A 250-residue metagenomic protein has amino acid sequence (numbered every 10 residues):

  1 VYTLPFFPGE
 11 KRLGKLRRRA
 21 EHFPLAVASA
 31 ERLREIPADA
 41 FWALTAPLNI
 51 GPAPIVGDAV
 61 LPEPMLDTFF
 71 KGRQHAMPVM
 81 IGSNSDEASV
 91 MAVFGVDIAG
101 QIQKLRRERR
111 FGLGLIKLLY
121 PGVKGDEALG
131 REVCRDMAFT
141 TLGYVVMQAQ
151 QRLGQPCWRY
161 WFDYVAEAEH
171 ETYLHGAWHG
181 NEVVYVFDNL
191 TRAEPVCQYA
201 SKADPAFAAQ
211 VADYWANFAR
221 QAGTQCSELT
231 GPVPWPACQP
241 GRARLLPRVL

Functional and structural regions predicted by a protein language model:
V1-E21: Fold-level recognition of mixed alpha/beta catalytic cores in primary-metabolism enzymes, strongest
T3, A26-K202: Substrate-gating cap/lid region and adjacent catalytic-acid/histidine neighborhood within extracellular/lumenal
R12, L16-R19, S29, L142 (+1 more regions): Stable alpha-helical elements in mature extracytoplasmic
L13, F139, D204-A208: Solvent-exposed, acidic/flexible segments
H22-F23, Q148, R152, D213 (+2 more regions): A generic structural signal for well-ordered alpha-helical segments enriched in polar/charged residues
D204-C226: Non-catalytic, well-ordered alpha-helical segments in soluble enzyme domains
Q221, Q225-L250: Mature extracytoplasmic/periplasmic domains
